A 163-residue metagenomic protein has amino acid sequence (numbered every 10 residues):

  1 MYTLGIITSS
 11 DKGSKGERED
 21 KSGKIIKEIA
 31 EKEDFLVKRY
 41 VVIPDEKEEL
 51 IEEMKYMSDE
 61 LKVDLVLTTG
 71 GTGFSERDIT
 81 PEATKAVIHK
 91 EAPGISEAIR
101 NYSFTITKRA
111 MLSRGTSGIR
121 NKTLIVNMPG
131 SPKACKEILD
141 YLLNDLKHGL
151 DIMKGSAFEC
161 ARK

Functional and structural regions predicted by a protein language model:
M1-K163: Non-catalytic beta/alpha edge segments that cap or flank active sites
